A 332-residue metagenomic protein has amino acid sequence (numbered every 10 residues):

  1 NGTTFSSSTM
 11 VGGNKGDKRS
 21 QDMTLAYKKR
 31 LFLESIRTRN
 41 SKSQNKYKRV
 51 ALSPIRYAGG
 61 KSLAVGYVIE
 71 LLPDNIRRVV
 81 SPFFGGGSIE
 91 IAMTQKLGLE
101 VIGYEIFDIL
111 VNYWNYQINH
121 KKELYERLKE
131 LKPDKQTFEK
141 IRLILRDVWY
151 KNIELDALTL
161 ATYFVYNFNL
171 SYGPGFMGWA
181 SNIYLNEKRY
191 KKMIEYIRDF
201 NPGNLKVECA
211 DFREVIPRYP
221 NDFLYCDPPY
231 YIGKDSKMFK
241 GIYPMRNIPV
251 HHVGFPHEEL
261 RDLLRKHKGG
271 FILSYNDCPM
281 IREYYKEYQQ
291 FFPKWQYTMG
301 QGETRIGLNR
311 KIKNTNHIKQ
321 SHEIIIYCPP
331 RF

Functional and structural regions predicted by a protein language model:
T3-V65, D74, I118-G241, F255-P256 (+1 more regions): SAM-dependent nucleic-acid methyltransferase catalytic core
A26-Y27, V250-F332: Long, positively charged, glycine-interspersed low-complexity recognition regions
V50-L97: An N-terminal domain-cap segment
R77-L143: SAM cofactor-binding core of SAM-dependent methyltransferases, primarily the Rossmann-like beta-alpha-beta module
S81-F84, Y104-E105, E208-A210, C226-P228 (+2 more regions): Short His-Asn-centered micro-motif
G85-G87, M193-E195, Y275-P279: Short, polar loop motifs at secondary-structure junctions
M93-K96, F200, I216-Y219, M280-E287: Short loop/helix-cap segments at secondary-structure boundaries that form the rim of catalytic
